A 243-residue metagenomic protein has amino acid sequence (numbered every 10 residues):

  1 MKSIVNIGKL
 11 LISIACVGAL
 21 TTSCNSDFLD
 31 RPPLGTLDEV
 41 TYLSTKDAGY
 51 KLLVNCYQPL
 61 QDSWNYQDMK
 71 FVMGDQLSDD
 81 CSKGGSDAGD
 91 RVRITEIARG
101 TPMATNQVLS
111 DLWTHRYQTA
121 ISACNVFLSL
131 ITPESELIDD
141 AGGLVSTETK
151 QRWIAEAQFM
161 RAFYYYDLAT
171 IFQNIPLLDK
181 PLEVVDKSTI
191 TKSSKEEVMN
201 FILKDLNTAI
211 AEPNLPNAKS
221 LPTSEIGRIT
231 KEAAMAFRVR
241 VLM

Functional and structural regions predicted by a protein language model:
M1-P33: Bacterial Sec-dependent N-terminal signal peptides
C24-L77: Membrane-proximal, proline-rich intrinsically disordered regions
S26, N174-L177: Short, conserved catalytic or interaction motifs in soluble domains
V40, Q67-A88, A141, L178 (+2 more regions): Short, surface-exposed recognition loops and adjoining beta-strand edges that mediate ligand/DNA contacts, enriched
D47, Q118, S122, E232 (+1 more regions): A structural signal for well-ordered alpha-helical segments within the folded catalytic domains of diverse enzymes
Y50-V54, Q58-W64, D87-F172, K187-E197 (+1 more regions): Conserved, well-structured interaction surfaces
L177-M243: Hydrophobic, small-residue-rich alpha-helical packing segments that form membrane-like cores
